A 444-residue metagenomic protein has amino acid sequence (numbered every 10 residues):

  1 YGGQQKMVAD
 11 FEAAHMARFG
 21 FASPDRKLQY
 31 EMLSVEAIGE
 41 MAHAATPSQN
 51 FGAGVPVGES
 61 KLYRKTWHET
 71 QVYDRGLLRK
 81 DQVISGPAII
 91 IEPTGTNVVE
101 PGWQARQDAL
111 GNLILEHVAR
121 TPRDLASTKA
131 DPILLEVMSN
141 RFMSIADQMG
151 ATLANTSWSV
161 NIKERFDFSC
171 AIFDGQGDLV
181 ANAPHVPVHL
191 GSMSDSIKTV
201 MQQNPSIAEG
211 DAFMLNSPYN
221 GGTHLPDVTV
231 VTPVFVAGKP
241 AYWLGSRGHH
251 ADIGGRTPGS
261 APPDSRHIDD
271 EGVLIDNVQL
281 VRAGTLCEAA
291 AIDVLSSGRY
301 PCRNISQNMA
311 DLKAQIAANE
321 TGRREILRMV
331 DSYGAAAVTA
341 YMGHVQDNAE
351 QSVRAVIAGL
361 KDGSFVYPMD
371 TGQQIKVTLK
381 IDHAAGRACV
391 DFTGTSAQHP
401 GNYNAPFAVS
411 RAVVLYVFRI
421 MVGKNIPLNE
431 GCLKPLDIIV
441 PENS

Functional and structural regions predicted by a protein language model:
Y1-S444: C-terminal, non-catalytic interaction/recognition modules in large multi-subunit enzymes and RNPs
